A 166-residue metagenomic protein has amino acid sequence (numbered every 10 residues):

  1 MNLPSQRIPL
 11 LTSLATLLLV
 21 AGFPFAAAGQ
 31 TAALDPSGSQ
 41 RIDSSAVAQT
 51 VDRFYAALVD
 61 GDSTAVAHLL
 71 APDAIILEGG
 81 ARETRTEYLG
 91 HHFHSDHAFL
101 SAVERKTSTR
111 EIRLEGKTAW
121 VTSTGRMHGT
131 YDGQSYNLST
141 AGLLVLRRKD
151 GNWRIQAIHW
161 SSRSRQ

Functional and structural regions predicted by a protein language model:
N2-A15: Bacterial N-terminal signal peptides that target proteins for export
T12-A26: Bacterial N-terminal signal peptides
P24-P72: Short, low-complexity N-terminal intrinsically disordered segments enriched in polar/charged residues
Q30, N137-Q166: Short beta-strand edge/turn micro-motifs at domain boundaries
I42, S63-L114: A solvent-exposed, acidic/Ser-Thr-rich amphipathic alpha-helical stretch
Y88, T107-I112, G125-M127, A141-R147: Hydrophobic/aromatic beta-strand elements that line small-molecule binding cavities or substrate pockets in beta-rich
H97-L100, H128-N137, S164: Short, cysteine-centered beta-strand-loop-beta hairpins and adjacent loop/turn segments enriched in charged/polar
I112-A119, L146-N152: A short, structured loop/turn motif at beta-sheet edges
